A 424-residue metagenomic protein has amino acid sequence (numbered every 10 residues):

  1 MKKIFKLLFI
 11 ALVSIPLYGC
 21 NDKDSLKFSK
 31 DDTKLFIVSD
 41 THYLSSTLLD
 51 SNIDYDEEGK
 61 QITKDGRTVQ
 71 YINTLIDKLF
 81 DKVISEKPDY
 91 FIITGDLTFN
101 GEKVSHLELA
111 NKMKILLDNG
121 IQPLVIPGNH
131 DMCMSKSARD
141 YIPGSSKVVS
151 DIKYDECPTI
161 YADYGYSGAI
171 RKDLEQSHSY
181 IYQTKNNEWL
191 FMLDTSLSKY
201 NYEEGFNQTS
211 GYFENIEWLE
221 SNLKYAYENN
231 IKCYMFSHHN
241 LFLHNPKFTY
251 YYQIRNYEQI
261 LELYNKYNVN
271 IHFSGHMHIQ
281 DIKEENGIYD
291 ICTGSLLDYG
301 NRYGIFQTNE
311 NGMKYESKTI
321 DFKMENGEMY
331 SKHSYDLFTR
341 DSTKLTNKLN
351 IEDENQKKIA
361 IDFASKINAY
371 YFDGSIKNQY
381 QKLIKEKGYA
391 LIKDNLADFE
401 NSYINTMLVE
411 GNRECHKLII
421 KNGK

Functional and structural regions predicted by a protein language model:
K2-I10: Sec-dependent signal peptide recognition, specifically the positively charged N-region followed immediately by
P16-G19: C-terminal motif of bacterial Sec signal peptides marking the signal peptidase cleavage site
D22-K103: N-terminal active-site segment of His-dependent metallophosphoesterases
L26-F36, T47, E175-M192, L197 (+4 more regions): Beta-strand-turn-beta hairpins that frame and shape the catalytic cleft of phosphate-ester-processing enzymes
L44-T47, F99-E102, N129-S137, S198-N201 (+3 more regions): Active-site environment of divalent metal-dependent phosphoester hydrolases
V83-Y90, Q122, W189-M192, E203-Y289 (+2 more regions): His/acidic metal-ligating clusters that form di-metal
E108-W218, I305, M313: Extended active-site neighborhood of metal-dependent phosphoesterases/phosphodiesterases
E310-K424: A short C-terminal boundary segment appended to hydrolase-like catalytic domains
